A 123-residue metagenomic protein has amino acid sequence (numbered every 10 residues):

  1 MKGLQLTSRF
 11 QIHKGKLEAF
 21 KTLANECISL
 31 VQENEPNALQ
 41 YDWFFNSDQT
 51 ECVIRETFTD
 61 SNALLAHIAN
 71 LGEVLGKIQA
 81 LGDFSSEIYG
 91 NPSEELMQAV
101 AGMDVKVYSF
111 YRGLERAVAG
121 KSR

Functional and structural regions predicted by a protein language model:
M1-C52, T59-N70, Q79-R123: Short S/T/G/P-rich N-terminal loop/turn motif that feeds into the first structured element of a domain
